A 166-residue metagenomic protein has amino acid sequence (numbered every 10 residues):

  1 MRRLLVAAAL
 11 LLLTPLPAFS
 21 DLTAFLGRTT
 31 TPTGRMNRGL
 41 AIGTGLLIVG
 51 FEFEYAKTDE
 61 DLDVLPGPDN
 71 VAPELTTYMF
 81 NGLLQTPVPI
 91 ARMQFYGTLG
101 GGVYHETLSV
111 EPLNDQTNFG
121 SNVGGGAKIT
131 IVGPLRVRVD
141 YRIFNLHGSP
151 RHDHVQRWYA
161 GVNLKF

Functional and structural regions predicted by a protein language model:
M1-L4: Positively charged n-region of N-terminal signal peptides that target proteins for export
V6-L11: Hydrophobic helical h-region of N-terminal Sec-dependent signal peptides in bacterial secretory/periplasmic proteins
L13-P15: N-terminal signal peptide c-region/cleavage motif recognized by signal peptidases
D21-T31, G50-T58, L99-H105, R138-N145: Transmembrane beta-strand segments that form the barrel wall of outer-membrane beta-barrel proteins
L22, I48-F53, I90-R92, I129-V137: Repeated loop/turn-to-beta-strand initiation elements of outer-membrane beta-barrel proteins
R28-N37, V110-L113, H147-V155: Solvent-exposed loop/turn segments connecting transmembrane beta-strands in outer-membrane beta-barrel proteins
G43-E111, N118, W158-F166: Gram-negative (and chloroplast) outer-membrane scaffold detector with strong preference for beta-barrel transmembrane
E60-D61, I131-F166: Predominantly the C-terminal beta-signal and adjacent terminal strand-loop region of outer-membrane beta-barrel
